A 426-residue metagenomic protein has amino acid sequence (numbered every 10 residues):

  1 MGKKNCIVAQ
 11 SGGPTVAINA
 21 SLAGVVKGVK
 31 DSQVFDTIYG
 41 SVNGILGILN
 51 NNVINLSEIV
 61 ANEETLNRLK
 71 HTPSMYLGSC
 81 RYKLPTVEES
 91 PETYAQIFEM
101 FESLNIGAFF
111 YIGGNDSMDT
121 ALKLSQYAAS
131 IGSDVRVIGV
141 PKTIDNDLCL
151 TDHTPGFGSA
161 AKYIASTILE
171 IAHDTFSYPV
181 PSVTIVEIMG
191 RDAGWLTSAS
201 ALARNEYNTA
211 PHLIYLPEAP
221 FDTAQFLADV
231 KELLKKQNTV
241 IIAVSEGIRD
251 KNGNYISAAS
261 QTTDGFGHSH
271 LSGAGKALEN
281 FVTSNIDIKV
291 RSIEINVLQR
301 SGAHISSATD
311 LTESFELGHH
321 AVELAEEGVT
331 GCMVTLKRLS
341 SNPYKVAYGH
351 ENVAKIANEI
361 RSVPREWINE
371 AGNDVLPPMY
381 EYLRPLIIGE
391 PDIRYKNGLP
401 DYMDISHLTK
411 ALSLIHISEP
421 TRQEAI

Functional and structural regions predicted by a protein language model:
G2-V53: N-terminal phosphate-binding or glycine-rich loops at protein starts, especially the Walker A/P-loop of NTPases
N5-T15, M75-R81, G107-G113, G139 (+2 more regions): Short glycine-rich or small-residue beta-strand-to-loop segments that form or flank ligand, phosphate, metal/Fe-S
S41, M100, A108-G113, D119-I131 (+1 more regions): Accessory alpha-helical/coil subdomains and C-terminal extensions that flank or cap enzyme catalytic cores
N52-G107, D116, F157, L169: Glycine-rich oxoanion-binding loops at beta->alpha junctions
I185-M189, E246, I295-R300, T335-V346: A glycine-rich phosphate-binding loop feature that marks nucleotide/adenosyl-phosphate handling sites
D264-L339: C-terminal catalytic subdomain
T330, R338-L414: Internal helix-turn-beta structural module
I415-I426: Single conserved hydrophobic/aromatic residue that forms the stacking wall/gate of nucleotide- or nucleobase-binding
